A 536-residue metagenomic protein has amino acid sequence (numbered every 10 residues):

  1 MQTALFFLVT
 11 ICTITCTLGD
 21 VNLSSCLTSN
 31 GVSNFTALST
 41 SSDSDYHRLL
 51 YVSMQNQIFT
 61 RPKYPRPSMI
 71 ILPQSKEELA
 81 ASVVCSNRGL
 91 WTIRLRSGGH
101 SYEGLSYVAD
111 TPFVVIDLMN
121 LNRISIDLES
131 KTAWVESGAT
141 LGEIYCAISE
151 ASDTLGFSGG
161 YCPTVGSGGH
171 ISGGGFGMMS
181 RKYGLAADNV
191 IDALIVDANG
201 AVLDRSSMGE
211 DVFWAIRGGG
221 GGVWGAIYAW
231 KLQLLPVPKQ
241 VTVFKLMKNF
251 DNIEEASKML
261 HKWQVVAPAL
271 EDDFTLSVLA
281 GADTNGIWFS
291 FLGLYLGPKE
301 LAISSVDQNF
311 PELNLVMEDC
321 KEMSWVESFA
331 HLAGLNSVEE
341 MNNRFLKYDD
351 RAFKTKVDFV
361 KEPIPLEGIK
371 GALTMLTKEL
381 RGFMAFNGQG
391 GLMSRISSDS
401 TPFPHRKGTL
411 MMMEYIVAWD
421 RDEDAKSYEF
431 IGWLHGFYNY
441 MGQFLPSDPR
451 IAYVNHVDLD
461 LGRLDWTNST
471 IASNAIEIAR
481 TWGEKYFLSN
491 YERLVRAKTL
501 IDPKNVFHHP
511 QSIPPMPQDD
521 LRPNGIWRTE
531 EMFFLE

Functional and structural regions predicted by a protein language model:
Q2-E536: Soluble FAD-dependent oxygen oxidases
